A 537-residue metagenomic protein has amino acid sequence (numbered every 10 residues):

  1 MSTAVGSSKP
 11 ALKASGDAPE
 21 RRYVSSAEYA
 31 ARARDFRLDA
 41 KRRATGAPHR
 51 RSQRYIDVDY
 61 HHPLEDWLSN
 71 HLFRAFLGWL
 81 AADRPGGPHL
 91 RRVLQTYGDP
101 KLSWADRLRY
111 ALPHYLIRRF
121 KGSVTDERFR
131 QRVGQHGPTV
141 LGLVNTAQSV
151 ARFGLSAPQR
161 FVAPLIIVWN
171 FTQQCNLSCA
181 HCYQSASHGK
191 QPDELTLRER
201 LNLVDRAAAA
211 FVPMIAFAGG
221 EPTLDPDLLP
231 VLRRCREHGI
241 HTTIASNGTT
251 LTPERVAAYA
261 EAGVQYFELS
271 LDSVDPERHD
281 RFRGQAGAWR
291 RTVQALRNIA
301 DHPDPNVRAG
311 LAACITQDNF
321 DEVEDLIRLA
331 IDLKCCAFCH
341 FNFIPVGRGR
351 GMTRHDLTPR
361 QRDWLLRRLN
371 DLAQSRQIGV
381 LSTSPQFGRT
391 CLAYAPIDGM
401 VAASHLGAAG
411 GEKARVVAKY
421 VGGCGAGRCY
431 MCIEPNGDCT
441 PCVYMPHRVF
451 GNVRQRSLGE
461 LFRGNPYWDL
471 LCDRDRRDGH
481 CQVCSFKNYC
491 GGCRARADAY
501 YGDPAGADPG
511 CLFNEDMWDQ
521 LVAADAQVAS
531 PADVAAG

Functional and structural regions predicted by a protein language model:
S2, H302, P359-R415, D438-G491 (+2 more regions): C-terminal accessory region of radical SAM enzymes
S2-L165, A536-G537: Flexible, acidic/Gly-rich N-terminal and inter-domain linker regions that tether and position cofactor-handling modules
G87-A258, A262, Y266, L357-T358: Conserved alpha-helical substructure of the radical SAM core
Q184-D193, P446-G451, K487-L521: Iron-sulfur (Fe-S) cluster-binding segments and ferredoxin-like electron-carrier domains, especially [2Fe-2S]
L197-T358: Radical SAM/AdoMet-radical enzyme domain recognition
L203-G219, C472-D473, D508-G537: Short Fe-S-cluster ligation motifs
C424-R428: Short, small/polar residue-rich loop motifs at catalytic or cofactor-binding pockets
I433-E434: Short, acidic, Ser/Thr-enriched surface-loop or helix-capping motifs
